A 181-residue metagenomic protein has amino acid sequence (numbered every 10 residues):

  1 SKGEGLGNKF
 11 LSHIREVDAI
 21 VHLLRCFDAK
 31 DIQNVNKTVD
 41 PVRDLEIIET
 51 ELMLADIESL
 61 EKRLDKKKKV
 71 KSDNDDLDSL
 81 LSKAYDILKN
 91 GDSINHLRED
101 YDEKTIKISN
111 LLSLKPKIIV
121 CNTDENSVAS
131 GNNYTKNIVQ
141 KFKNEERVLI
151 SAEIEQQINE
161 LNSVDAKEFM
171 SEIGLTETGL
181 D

Functional and structural regions predicted by a protein language model:
S1-H22, F27-E46, E99-N110: Switch II of P-loop NTPase G domains
F10, V21, L60, N122 (+1 more regions): Residue-level signature of catalytic and energy-coupling elements of molecular machines, predominantly ATP/GTP-dependent
L24-I32, L54-R63, N144, N162: Short, compositionally biased low-complexity segments
R25-D31, T38-V39, M53, D124-V128 (+1 more regions): Conserved nucleotide-binding/hydrolysis micro-motifs of P-loop NTPases
N34, V42-I48, D165-G174: Short hinge/gating elements
V42, I47-K83: Extended, highly charged alpha-helical segments
K66-D181: C-terminal-of-GTPase-core extension/linker across diverse P-loop GTPases
